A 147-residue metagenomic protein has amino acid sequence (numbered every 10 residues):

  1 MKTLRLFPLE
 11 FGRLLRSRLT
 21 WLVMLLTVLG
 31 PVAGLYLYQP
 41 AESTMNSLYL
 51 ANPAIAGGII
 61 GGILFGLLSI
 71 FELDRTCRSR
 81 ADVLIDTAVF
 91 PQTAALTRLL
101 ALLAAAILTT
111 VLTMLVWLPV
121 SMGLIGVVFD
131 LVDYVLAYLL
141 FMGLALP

Functional and structural regions predicted by a protein language model:
M1-M24: Aromatic- and glycine-rich beta-strand/loop motifs that create alpha-glucan
K2-L6, R75-T76, L144-A145: Short hydrophobic/aromatic segments of transmembrane alpha-helices and their interfaces
F7-F11, A94-A95, V132-L136: Hydrophobic alpha-helical elements at and bordering transmembrane segments of multi-pass membrane proteins
L19-L22, A81, Q92-T93, V128: Secondary-structure boundary/capping signal
L26-V28: Long, low-complexity, polar/proline-rich intrinsically disordered regions that act as activation/effector segments
P31-F71, L99-P147: Secretory targeting signals
I70-L108: Helix-loop-helix units of permease transmembrane domains in multi-pass membrane transporters, especially ABC
